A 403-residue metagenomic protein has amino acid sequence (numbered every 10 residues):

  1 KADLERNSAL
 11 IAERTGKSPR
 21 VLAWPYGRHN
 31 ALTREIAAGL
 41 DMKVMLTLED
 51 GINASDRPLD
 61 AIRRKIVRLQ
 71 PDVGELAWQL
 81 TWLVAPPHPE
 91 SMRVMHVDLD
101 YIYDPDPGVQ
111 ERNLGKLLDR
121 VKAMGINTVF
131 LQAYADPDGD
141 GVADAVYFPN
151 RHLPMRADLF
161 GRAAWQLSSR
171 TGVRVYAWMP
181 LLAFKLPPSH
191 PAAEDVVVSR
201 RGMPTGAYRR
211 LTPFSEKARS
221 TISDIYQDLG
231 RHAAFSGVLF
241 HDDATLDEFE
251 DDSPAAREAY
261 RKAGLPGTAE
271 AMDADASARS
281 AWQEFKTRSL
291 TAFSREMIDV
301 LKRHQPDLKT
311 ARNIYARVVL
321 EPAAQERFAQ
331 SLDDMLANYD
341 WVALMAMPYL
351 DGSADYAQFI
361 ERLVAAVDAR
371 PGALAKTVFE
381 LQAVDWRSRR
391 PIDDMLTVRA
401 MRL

Functional and structural regions predicted by a protein language model:
K1, R120, S199-L350: Polysaccharide-binding and catalytic clefts of secreted carbohydrate-active enzymes
K1-R93: C-terminal active-site subregion of NodB/CE4 polysaccharide deacetylases
N7, L22, A37, V121 (+9 more regions): Conserved, mostly hydrophobic/aromatic
R20, I66-V67, R93-G108, D144-A157 (+4 more regions): The substrate-binding groove and active-site-proximal loops of carbohydrate-active enzymes, especially glycoside
H88-D100, S277, L308-V319, A365-R399: Active-site clefts of carbohydrate-active enzymes
H88-E111, A164-W165, R174-A233, T268-A276: Active-site-adjacent "subsite" loops/lids of carbohydrate-active enzymes
R112-G139, H232-G237, M335-A343, L403: Catalytic domains of carbohydrate-active enzymes, especially glycoside hydrolases
G115-L118, K122, A135-A183, A278-Q305: Aromatic-lined substrate-binding rim segments of carbohydrate-active enzymes
